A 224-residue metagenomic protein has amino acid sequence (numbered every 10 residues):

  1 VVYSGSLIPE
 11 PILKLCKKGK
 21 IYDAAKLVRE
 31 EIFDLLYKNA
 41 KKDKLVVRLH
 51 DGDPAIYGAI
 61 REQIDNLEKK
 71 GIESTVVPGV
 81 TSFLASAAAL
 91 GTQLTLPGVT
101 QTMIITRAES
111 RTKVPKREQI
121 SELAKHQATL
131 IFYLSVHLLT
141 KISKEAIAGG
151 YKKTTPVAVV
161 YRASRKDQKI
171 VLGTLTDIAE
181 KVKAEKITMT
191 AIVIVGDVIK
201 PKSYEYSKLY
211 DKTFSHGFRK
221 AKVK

Functional and structural regions predicted by a protein language model:
V1-V77: Class I S-adenosyl-L-methionine
S6-P9, A24-E30, V80-S82, Q101-T102 (+2 more regions): Short, acidic/turn-prone active-site loops that include or flank metal/cofactor- and phosphate-binding residues
P11-K14, R29-L35, A85-A87, R107 (+2 more regions): Short, charged, surface-exposed secondary-structure boundary motifs
I12, L67, S86-A87, I142 (+1 more regions): Hydrophobic packing residues within well-ordered alpha-helices of enzyme cores
K14-L15, A88-T95, R117-Q119: Active-site-proximal loop->helix
K18, K42-V46, D65, T100-T102 (+1 more regions): A contiguous loop/helix-start segment that scaffolds small-molecule binding in enzyme catalytic cores
A55-I60, V80-S86, V114-P115, L139-I142: Short glycine/serine/threonine-rich phosphate/pyrophosphate-binding segments that cradle anionic phosphate groups
N66-S86, P97-I104: Short, acidic/small-residue loops that bind anionic groups at enzyme active sites
